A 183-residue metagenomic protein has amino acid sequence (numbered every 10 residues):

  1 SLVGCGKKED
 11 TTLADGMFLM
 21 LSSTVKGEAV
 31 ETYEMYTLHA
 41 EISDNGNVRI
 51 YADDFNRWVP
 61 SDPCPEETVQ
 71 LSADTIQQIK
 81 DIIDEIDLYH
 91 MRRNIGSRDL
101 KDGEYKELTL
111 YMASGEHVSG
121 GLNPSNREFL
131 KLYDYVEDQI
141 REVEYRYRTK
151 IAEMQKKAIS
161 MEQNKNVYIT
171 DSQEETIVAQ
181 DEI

Functional and structural regions predicted by a protein language model:
S1-V3: Sec-dependent bacterial lipoprotein signal peptides
C5-T32, I82, Y89-I183: Short, well-ordered, aromatic-rich surface patches in folded extracellular/luminal domains
E9-T11, Y36-L38, D74-I79: A generic short-segment signal for beta-strand/edge and adjacent turn/coil regions
V30-E66: Glycine-rich catalytic cores of cysteine/serine-nucleophile enzymes that process amide/ester linkages in cell-envelope
H39-N45, Q70, R127-L130, Q139-I140: Short, low-complexity, polar/charged sequence segments that are solvent-exposed and flexible
D44-N45, V69-Q78, L110-E116: A short, structured loop/turn motif at beta-sheet edges
Y51-H90: A short-motif feature that recognizes glycine-rich, charge-decorated loops that bind or process nucleotide phosphates
